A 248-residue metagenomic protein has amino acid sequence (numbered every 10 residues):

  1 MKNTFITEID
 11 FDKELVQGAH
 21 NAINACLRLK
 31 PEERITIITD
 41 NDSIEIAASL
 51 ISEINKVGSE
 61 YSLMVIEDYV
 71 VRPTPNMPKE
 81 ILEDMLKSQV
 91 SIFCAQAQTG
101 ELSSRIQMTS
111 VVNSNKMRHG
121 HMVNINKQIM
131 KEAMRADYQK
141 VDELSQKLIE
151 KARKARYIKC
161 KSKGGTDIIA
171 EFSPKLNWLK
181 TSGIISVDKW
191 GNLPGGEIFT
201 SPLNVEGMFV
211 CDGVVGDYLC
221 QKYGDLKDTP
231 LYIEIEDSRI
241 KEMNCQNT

Functional and structural regions predicted by a protein language model:
M1-P230, E236: Active-site bordering "gate/hinge" segments that shape substrate access to catalytic or cofactor-binding pockets
L226-K227, E242-T248: Dual-mode signal for accessory low-complexity, basic/Gly-rich regions
